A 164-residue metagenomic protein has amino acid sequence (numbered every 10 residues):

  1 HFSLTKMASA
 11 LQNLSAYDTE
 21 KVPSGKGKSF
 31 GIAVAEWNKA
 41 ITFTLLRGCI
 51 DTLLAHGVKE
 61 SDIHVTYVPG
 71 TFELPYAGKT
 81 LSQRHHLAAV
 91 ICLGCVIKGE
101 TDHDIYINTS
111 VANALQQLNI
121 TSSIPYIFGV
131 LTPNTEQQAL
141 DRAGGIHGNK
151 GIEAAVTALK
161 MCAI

Functional and structural regions predicted by a protein language model:
H1-K6: Short, Lys/Arg-enriched N-terminal segments with co-localized hydrophobic residues within the first ~10-30 amino acids
M7-K26: N-terminal amphipathic/basic leader segments beginning at the initiator methionine
A8, K39, F43, R47 (+4 more regions): Electropositive phosphate-/nucleotide-binding environments in soluble metabolic enzymes
L11, D104-I164: C-terminal binding/interaction regions
E20-V65: Glycine-rich phosphate/diphosphate-binding loop of Rossmann-like nucleotide-binding domains
W37, V68, C95-V96, L131-T135: Short, ordered loop/turn segments at secondary-structure junctions
H56-R84: Active-site rim loops that border cofactor/substrate pockets in soluble metabolic enzymes
E73, A77-L115: Glycine-rich phosphate-binding loop
